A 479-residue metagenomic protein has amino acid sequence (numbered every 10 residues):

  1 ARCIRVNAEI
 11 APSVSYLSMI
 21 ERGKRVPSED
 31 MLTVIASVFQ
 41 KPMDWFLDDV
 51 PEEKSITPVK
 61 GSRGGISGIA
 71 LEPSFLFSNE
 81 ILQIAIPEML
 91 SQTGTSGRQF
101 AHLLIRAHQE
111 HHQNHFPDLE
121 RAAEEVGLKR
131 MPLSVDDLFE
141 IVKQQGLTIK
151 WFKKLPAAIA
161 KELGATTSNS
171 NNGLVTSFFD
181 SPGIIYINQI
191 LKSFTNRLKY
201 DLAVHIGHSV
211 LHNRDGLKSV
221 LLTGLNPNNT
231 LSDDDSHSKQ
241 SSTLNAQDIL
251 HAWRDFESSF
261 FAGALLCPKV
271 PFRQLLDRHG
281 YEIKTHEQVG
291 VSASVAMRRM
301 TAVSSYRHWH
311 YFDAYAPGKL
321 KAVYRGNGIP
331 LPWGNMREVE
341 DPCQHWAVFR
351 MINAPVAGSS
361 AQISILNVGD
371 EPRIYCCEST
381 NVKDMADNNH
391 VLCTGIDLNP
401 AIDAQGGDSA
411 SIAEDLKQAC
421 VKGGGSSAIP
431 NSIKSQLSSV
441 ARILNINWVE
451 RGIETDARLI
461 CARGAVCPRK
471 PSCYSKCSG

Functional and structural regions predicted by a protein language model:
A1-E9: DNA-recognition alpha helix
R5, V14-S15, M19-T33, S37-G479: Short juxta-domain linker segments that transition from a proline/glycine-rich, charged coil into a short amphipathic
